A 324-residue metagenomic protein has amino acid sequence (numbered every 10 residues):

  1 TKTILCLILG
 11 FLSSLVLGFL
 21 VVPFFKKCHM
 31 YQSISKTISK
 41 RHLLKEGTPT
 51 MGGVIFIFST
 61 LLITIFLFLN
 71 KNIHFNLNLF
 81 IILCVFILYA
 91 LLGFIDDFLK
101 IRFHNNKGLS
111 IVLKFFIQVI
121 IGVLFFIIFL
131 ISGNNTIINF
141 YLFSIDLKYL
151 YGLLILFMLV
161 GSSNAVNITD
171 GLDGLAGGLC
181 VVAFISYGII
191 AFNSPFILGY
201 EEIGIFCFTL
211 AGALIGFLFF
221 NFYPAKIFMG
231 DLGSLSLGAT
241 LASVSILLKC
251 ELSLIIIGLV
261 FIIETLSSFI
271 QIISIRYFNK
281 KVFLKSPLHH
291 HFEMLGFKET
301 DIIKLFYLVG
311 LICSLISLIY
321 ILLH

Functional and structural regions predicted by a protein language model:
T1-F24, F56-F94, F125-I127, Y141 (+3 more regions): Alpha-helical transmembrane segments
F19-I38: Membrane-interface helix-loop junction between the first two transmembrane segments
H29-S35, G133-I137, V282-S286: Peri-membrane helix termini and adjoining interfacial loops of integral membrane proteins
S35-P49, H104-I117, H289, M294: Juxtamembrane helix-capping/reentrant segments at transmembrane boundaries
I95-F103: Hydrophobic transmembrane alpha-helix segments characteristic of membrane transport and insertion machinery
R102-S110, I138-I145, K298: Membrane interface segments of multi-pass transport proteins and intramembrane proteases
G122-G133: Hydrophobic alpha-helical segments and their helix-loop junctions in multi-pass secondary transporters
